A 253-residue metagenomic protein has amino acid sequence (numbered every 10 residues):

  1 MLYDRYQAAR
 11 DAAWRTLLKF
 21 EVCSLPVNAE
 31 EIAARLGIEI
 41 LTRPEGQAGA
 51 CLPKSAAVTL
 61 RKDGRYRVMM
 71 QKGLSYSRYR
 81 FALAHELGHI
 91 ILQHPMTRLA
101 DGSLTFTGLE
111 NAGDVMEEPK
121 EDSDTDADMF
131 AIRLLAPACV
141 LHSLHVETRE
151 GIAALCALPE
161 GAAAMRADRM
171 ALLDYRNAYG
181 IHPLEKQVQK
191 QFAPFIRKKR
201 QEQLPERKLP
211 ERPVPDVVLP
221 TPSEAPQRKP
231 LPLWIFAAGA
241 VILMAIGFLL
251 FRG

Functional and structural regions predicted by a protein language model:
M1-G253: Active-site hotspot residues in diverse enzymes, especially metal/ion-binding acidic/histidine motifs
